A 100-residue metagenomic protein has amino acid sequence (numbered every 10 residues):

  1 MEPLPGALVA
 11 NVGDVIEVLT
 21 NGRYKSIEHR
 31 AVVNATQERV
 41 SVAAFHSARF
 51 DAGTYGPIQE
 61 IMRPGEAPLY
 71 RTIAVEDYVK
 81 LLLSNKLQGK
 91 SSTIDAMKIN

Functional and structural regions predicted by a protein language model:
M1-N100: C-terminal flanking tails of non-heme Fe-dependent oxygenases
